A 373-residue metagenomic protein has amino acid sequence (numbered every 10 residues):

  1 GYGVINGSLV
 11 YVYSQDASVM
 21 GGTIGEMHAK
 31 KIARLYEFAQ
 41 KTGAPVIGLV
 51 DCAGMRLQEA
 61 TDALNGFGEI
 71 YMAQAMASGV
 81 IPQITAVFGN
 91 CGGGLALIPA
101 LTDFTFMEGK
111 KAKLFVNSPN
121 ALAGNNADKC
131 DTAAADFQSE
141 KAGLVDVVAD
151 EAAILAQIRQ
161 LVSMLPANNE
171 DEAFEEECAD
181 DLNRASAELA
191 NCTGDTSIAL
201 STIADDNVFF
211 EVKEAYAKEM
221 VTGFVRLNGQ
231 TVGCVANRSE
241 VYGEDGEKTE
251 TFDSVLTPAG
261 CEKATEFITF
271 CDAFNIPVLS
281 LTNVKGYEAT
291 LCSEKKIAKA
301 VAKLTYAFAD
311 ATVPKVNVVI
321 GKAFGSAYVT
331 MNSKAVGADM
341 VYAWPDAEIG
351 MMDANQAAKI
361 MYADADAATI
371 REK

Functional and structural regions predicted by a protein language model:
G1-K373: Ligand-binding clefts of soluble mixed alpha/beta catalytic domains
